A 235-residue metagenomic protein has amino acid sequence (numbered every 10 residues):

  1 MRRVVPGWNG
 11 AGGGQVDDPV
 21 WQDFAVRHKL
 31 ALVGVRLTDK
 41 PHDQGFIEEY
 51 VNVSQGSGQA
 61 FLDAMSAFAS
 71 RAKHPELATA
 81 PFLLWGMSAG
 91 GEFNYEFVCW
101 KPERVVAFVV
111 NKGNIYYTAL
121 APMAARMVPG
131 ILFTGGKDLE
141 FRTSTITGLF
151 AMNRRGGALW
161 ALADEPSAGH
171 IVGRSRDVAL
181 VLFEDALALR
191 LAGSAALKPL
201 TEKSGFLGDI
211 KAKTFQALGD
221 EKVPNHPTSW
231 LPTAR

Functional and structural regions predicted by a protein language model:
M1-G10: Short beta-strand element of the alpha/beta-hydrolase
A11, A31, R36-K40, N114: Short beta-to-alpha linker loops that shape the active-site pocket of alpha/beta-hydrolase fold enzymes
Q15-V33: Short amphipathic alpha-helix adjacent to the substrate-entry channel of hydrolases
K40-Y50: Glycine-rich "HGGG/HGxG" loop immediately N-terminal to the catalytic nucleophile of the alpha/beta-hydrolase
E49-E76, E96: Alpha/beta-hydrolase active-site loop
R71-V128: Primarily recognizes the serine-hydrolase "nucleophile elbow" in alpha/beta-hydrolase and SGNH/GDSL folds
V106-E184, A188: The feature captures the conserved acid-bearing segment of alpha/beta-hydrolase catalytic domains
G156-G157, P166-R235: Alpha/beta-hydrolase-fold serine-hydrolase catalytic core, especially in secreted/extracellular enzymes
